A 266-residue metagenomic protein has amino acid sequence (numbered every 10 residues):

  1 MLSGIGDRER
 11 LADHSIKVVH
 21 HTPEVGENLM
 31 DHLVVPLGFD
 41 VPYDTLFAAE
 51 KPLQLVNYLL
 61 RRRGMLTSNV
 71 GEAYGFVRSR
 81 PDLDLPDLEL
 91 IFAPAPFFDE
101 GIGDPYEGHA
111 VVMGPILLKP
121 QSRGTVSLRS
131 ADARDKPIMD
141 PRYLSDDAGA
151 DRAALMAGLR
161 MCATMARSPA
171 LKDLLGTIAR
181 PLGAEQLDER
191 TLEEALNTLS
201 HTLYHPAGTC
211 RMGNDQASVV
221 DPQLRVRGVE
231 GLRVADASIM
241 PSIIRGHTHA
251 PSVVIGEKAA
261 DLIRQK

Functional and structural regions predicted by a protein language model:
L2-G108, T164-A170, L187-R190, E194 (+3 more regions): Mid-to-C-terminal "cap/lid" subdomains and adjacent gly/pro-rich loops that border and regulate access to redox
T22, L60-L66, V112-G114, P141-A153 (+1 more regions): Active-site rim elements
D44, R80-D82, A95-F97, L118 (+4 more regions): Short, glycine-/Ser/Thr-/acidic-enriched flexible segments
F76-R80, A93-F98, E107-G176: C-terminal segments that line or cap access tunnels to active or ligand-binding sites in enzymes and enzyme-associated
E89-F98, G108-M113, A170-R245: A glycine-rich dinucleotide-binding beta-alpha-beta segment and adjacent secondary-structure elements that constitute
D151-L155, L192, T248-I255: Hydrophobic (often cysteine-bearing) scaffold residues that line and stabilize catalytic clefts of nucleotide/cofactor
S242-I263: A conserved FAD-binding loop/helix module that cradles the flavin
